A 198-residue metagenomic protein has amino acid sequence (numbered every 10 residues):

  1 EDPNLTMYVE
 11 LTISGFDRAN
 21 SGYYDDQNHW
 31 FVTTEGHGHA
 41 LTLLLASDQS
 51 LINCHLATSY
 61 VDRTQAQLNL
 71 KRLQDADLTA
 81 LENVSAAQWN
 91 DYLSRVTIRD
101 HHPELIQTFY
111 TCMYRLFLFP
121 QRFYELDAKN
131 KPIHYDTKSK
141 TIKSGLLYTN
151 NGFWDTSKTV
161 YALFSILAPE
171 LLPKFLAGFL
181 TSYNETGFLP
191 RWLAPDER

Functional and structural regions predicted by a protein language model:
E1-Y148, T181: Beta-sandwich/jelly-roll carbohydrate-recognition scaffolds of carbohydrate-active enzymes
E35, R99-H102, L146-N150, S157-Y161 (+2 more regions): A conserved hydrophobic secondary-structure block that centers on an alpha-helix together with its immediately flanking
Q74, T97, S157-K158, L193-D196: Solvent-exposed, flexible loop/coil residues
S85, W89, W154, W192-L193: Tryptophan-centered motif/residue detector
Q88, Y92, T156-K158, A162: A general alpha-helix detector
Y114-R115, F119, V160-P169: Well-ordered alpha-helical scaffold segments within catalytic/enzyme domains
E125, N130-Y135, S139-T141, L171-R198: Helix-terminus loop motifs that line ligand-binding clefts
